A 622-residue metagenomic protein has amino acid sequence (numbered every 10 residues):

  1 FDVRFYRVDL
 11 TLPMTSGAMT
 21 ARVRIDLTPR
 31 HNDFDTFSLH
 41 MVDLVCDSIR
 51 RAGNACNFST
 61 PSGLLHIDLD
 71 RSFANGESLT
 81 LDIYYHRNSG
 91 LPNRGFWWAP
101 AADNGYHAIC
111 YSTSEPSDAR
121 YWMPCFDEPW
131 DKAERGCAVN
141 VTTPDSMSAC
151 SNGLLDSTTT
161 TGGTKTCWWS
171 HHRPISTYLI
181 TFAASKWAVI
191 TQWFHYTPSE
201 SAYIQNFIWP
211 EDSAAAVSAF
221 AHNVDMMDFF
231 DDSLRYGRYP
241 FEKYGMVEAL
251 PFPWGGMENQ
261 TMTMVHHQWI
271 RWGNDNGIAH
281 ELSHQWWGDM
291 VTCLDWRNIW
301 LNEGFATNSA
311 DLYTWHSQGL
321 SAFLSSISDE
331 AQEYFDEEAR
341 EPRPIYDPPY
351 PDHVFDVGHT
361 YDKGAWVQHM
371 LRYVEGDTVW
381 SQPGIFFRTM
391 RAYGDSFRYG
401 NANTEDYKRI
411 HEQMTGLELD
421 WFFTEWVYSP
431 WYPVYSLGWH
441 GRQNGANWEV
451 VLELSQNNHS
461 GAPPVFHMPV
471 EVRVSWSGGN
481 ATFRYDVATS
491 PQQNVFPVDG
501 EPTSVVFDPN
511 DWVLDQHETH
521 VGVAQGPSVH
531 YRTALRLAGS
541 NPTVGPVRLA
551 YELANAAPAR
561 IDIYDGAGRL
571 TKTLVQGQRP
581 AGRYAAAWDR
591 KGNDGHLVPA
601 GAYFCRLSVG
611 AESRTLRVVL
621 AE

Functional and structural regions predicted by a protein language model:
A21, E115-S117, C125-A279, N308: Hydrophobic helix-coil surface modules that form long, contiguous segments used for peptide/substrate interaction
M41-D103, Q493-D499, W512: A surface-exposed beta-strand-loop module
N75, Y84-G136, S185, I190 (+1 more regions): Glycine/proline-rich low-complexity spacer/linker segments in large multi-domain proteins
D131, M264-S328, M390: Zinc-dependent metallopeptidase catalytic helix centered on the HExxH motif and its immediate flanking segment
R238, Y350, V357-L452: Amphipathic alpha-helical substructures
E303-V374, S396-R398: Acidic/His/Gly-enriched intrinsically disordered linker/tail segments that often contain short helix/coil "MoRF-like"
G522-A556, I563-R569, A600, L616-E622: Surface-exposed, proline-anchored Ser/Thr-rich loop/turn motifs
Q578-A581, A585-A587, H596-E622: C-terminal tail/sorting-segment detector
